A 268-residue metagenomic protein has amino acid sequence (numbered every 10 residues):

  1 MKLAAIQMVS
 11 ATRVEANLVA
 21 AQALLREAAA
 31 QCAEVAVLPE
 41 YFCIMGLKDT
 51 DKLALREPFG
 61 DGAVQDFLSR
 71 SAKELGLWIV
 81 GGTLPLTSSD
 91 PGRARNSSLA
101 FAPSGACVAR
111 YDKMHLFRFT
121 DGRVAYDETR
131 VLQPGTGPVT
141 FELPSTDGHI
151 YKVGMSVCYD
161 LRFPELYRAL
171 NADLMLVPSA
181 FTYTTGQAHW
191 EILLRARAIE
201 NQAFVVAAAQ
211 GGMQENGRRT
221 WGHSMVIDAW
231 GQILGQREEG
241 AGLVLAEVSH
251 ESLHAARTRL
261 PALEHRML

Functional and structural regions predicted by a protein language model:
M1-A4: Extreme N-terminal starter segment of soluble prokaryotic enzymes
Q7-V14: Short polar catalytic/cofactor-binding loops
V14, Q22-S104, T182-R197, A203: Cys-nucleophile CN-hydrolase/nitrilase-fold catalytic domain and related Cys-dependent amidase chemistry that acts on
I44, T50, L99, R110-F117 (+2 more regions): Short beta->alpha transition motifs characteristic of CBS
G60-V80, K152, L161-V244: CN hydrolase (nitrilase-like) catalytic-core segments centered on the catalytic cysteine and neighboring Lys/Glu
G81-T83, N96-A100, V139-F141, S224-V226 (+1 more regions): Short beta-strand scaffold segments in enzyme catalytic cores
S89-L170, Y183-Q187, I192, R259-A262: Active-site catalytic loop in hydrolytic enzyme cores
E251-L268: A conserved C-terminal secondary-structure "cap"
